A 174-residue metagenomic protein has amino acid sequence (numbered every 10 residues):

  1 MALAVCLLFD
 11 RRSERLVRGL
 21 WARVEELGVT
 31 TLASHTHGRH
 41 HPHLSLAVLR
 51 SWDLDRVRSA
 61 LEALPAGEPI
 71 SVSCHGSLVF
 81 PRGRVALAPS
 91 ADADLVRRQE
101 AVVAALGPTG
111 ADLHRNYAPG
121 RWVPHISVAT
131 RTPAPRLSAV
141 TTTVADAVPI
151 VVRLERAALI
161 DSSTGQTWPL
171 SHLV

Functional and structural regions predicted by a protein language model:
M1-S71, D94-R153, T167-V174: Basic, often amphipathic N-terminal segments
V72-G76: A short glycine-rich, hydrophobically flanked beta-strand micro-motif that places a catalytic Asp/Glu for divalent metal
S77-F80, L154-W168: Glycine-rich beta-strand-turn "strand-cap" elements at beta-sheet edges
G83-R84: Charge-rich, low-complexity N-terminal segments
L87-A88: A structured binding-face within diverse protein domains that lines the active/interaction site
